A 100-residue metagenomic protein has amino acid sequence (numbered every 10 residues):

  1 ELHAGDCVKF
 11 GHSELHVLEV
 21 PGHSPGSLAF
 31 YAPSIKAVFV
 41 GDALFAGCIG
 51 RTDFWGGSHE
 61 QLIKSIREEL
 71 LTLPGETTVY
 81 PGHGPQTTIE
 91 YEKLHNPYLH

Functional and structural regions predicted by a protein language model:
E1-T72, T88, H100: Catalytic core of the metallo-beta-lactamase
F39, V79-Y80: Residue-level marker for buried hydrophobic side chains located in beta-strands that build the well-ordered beta-sheet
L71, E76-V79: Catalytic cores of DNA base-excision repair glycosylases
H83: Short helix/loop segments within enzyme catalytic domains that coordinate or immediately flank catalytic cofactors
E92-L94: C-terminal domain-tail junction helix/linker
